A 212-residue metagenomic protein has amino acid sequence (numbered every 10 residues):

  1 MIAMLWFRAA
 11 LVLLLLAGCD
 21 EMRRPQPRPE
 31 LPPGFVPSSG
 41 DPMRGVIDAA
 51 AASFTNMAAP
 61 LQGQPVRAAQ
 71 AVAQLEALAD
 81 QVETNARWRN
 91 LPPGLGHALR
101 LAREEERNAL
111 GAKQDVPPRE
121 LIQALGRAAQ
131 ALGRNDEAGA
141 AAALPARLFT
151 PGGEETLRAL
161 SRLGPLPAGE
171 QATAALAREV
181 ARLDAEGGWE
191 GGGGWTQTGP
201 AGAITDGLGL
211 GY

Functional and structural regions predicted by a protein language model:
M1-C19: Sec-dependent bacterial lipoprotein signal peptides
W6-L11, A49, A203-G207: N-terminal functional modules and adjacent low-complexity/disordered segments of proteins
F7-A9, M22-R28, L101, G152 (+2 more regions): Large, modular interaction/toxin scaffolds in secreted and membrane-associated proteins
L15-P37, G211: Bacterial Sec signal peptide processing site at the extreme N-terminus
P27-S53: Post-signal peptide N-terminal segment of mature Sec-exported envelope proteins
I47-Q197: Mature extracellular/secreted ectodomains of secretory-pathway proteins
W189-Y212: Short, low-complexity, Pro/Ser/Thr/Gly-rich segments in the mature regions of secreted, periplasmic
